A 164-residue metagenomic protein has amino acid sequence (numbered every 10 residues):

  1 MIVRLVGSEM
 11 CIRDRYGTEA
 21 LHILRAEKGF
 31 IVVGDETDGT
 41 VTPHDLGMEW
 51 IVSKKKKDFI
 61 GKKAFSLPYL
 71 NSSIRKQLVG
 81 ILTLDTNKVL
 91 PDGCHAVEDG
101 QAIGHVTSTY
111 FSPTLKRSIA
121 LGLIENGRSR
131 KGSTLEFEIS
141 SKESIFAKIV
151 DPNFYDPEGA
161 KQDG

Functional and structural regions predicted by a protein language model:
M1-G7, C11-I12: Single conserved hydrophobic/aromatic residue that forms the stacking wall/gate of nucleotide- or nucleobase-binding
R4, R25-K28, K62, K76: Basic side chains
L5-V6, L21, K56, S144: Generic structural microfeature
C11, R25, G80: Conserved beta-strand segments that form the floor/walls of ligand-binding pockets within enzyme and binding domains
R13-I23, K142-K148: Flexible, glycine/charged-enriched surface loops at secondary-structure junctions
G17-E36: Short, conserved secondary-structure transition motifs
V41, L46-G164: Glycine-rich, small/acidic residue-mixed loop/short-helix segments
